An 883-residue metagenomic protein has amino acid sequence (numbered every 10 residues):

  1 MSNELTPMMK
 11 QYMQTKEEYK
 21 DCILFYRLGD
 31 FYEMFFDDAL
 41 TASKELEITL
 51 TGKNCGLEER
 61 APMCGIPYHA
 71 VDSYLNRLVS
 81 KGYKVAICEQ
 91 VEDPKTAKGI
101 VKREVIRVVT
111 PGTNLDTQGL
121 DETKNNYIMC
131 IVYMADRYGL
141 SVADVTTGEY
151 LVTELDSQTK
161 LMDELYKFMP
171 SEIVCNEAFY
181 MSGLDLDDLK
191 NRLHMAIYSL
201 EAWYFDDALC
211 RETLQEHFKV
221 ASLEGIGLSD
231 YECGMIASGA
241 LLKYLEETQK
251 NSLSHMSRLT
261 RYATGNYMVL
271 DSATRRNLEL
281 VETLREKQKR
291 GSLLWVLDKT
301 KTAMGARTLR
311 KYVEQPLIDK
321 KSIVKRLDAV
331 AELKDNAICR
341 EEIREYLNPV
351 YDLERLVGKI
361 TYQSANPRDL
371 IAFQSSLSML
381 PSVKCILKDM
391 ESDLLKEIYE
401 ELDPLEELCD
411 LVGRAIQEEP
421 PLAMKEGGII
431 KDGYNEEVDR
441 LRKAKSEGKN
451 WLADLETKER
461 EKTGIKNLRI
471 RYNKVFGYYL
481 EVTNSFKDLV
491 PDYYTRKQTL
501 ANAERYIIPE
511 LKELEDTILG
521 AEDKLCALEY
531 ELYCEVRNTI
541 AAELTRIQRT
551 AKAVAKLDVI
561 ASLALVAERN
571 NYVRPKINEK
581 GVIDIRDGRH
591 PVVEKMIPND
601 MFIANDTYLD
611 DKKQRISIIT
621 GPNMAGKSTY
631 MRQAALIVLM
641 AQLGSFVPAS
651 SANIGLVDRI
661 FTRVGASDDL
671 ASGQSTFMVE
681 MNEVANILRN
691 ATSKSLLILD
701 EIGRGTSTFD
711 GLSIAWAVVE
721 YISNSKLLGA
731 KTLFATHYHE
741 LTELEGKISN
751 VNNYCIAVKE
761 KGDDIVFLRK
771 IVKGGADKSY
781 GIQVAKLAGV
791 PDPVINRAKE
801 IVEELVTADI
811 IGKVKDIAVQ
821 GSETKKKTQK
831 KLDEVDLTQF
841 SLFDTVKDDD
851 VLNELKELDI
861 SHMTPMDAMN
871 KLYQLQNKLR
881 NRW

Functional and structural regions predicted by a protein language model:
M1-E332, N348-T361, A365-T457, V582 (+1 more regions): Charged catalytic and DNA/RNA-contacting regions of genome-maintenance and nucleic-acid-processing enzymes
L5-M9, F25, F36, G65-L75 (+34 more regions): Amphipathic alpha-helical transducer elements in NTP-driven molecular machines
M8, A453, R460-N484, P491: Extended, charged helical/alpha-beta scaffold domains that provide interaction surfaces
F36-A39, Y231, K301-T302, L309-Y312 (+4 more regions): ATPase nucleotide-binding head domains, primarily ABC-like/P-loop NTPase cores
C88, P111-L120, S252, K388-L394 (+6 more regions): Active-site phosphate-binding and catalytic loops of NTP-dependent enzymes
D352, Y362, N366, S376-M379 (+3 more regions): Charged, surface-exposed helical/loop "interaction arms" that form contiguous linear patches used for dimerization
L500, E504-N538: Extended, charged coiled-coil "arm/hinge" scaffolds of SMC/Rad50-like chromosome-maintenance ATPases and other large
S841-W883: C-terminal tails and terminal domains of large nucleic-acid-associated and other macromolecular-machine proteins
